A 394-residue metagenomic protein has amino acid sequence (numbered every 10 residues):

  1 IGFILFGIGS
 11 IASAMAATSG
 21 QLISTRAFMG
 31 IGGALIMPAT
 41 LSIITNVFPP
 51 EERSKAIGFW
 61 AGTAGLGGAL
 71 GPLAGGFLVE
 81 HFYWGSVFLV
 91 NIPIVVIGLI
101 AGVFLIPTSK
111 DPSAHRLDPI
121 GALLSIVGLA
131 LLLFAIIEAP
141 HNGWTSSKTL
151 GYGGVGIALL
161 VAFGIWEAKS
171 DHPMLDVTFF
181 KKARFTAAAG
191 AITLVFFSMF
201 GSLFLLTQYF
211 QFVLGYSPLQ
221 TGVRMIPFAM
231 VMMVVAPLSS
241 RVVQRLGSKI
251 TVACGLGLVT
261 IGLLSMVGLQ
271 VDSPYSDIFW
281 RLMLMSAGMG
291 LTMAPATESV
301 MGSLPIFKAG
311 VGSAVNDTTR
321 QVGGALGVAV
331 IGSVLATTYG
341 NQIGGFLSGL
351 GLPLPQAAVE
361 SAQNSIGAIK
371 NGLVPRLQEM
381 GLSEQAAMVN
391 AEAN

Functional and structural regions predicted by a protein language model:
I1, G20-S24, F82-Y83, F88-V95 (+3 more regions): Transmembrane core module of solute transporters
I1-G121, S147-L150, S217-Q220, M230 (+2 more regions): Helix-loop-helix hairpins in multi-pass membrane proteins, especially solute transporters
G9-A16, F82, F104-P107, A139-P140 (+6 more regions): Helix-loop junctions at the membrane-solvent interface of multi-pass transporters, primarily the C-terminal
I11, A69, I126, M233-V234 (+2 more regions): Hydrophobic/small/kink-forming positions within alpha-helical transmembrane segments of polytopic membrane proteins
G58-G71, T319-V328, A336: Glycine-rich segments within core transmembrane alpha-helices of 12-TM secondary carriers
L70, A74, L78, V234 (+3 more regions): Hydrophobic side-chain positions within alpha-helical transmembrane segments of multi-pass secondary transporters
A74-F82, F210-Q211, V242-V243, V334-Y339: Interfacial helix-cap and linker-helix signal at transmembrane-aqueous boundaries of multi-pass secondary transporters
S299, V322-N394: Hydrophobic transmembrane architecture of multi-pass small-molecule transporters
